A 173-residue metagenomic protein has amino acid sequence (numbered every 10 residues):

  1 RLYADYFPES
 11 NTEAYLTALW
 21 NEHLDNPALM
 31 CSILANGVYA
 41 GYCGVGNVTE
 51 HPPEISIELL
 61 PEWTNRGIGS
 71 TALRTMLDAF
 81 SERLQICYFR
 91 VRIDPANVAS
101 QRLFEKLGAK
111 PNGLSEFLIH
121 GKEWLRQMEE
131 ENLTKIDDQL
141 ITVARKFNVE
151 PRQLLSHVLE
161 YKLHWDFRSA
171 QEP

Functional and structural regions predicted by a protein language model:
R1-E9: Short amphipathic alpha-helix that is part of the acyltransferase structural core
P8-L29: Active-site rim helix/loop that mediates acceptor-substrate recognition in acyltransferases
S32-P173: Acyl-donor (CoA/ACP) binding surface of acyl/acetyltransferases
